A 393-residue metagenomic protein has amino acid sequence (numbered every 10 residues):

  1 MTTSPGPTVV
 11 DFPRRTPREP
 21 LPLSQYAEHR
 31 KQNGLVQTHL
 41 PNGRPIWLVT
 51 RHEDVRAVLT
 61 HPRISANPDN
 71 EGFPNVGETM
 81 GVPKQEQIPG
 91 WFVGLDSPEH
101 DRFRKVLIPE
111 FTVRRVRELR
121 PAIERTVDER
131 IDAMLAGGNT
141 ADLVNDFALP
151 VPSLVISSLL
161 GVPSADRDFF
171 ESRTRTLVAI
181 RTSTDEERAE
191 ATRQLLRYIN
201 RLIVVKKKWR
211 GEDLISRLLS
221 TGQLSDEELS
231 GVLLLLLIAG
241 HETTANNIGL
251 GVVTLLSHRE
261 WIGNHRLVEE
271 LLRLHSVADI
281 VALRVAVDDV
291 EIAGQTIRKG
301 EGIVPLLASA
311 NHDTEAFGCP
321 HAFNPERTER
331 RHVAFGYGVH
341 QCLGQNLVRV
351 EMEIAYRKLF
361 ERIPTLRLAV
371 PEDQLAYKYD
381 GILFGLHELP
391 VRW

Functional and structural regions predicted by a protein language model:
M1-W393: Cytochrome P450
